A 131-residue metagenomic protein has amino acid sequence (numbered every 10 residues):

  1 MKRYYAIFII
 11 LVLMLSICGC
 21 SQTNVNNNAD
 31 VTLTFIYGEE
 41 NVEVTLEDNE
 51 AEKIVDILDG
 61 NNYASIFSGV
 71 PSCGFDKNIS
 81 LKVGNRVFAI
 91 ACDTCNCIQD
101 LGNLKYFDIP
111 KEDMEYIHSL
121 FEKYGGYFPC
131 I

Functional and structural regions predicted by a protein language model:
M1-Y5: Positively charged n-region of N-terminal signal peptides that target proteins for export
A6-M14: Hydrophobic helical h-region of N-terminal Sec-dependent signal peptides in bacterial secretory/periplasmic proteins
L15-G19: C-terminal motif of bacterial Sec signal peptides marking the signal peptidase cleavage site
C20-I131: Function-determining sites in protein domains
